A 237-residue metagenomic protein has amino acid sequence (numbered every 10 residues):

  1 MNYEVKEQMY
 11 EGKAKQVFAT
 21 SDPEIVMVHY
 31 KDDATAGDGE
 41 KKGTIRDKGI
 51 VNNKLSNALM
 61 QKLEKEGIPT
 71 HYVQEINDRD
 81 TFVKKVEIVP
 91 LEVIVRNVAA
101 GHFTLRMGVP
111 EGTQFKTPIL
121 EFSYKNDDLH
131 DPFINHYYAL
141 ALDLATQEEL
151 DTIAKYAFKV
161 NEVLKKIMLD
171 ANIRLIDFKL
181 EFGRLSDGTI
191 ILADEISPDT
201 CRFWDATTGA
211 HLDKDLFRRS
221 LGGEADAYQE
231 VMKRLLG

Functional and structural regions predicted by a protein language model:
N2-S123, L235: Active-site loop/lid in soluble adenylation, ligation, and acyl-transfer enzymes
D47, R106-T152: ATP-dependent carboxylate/phosphate-activation module, predominantly the ATP-grasp catalytic core and closely related
D47, V51-L55, E148-Y156, V160 (+2 more regions): Short amphipathic alpha-helical segments
V73-R79, M168-R184: A short glycine-rich, hydrophobically flanked beta-strand micro-motif that places a catalytic Asp/Glu for divalent metal
V95, L175-D194: Conserved metal-phosphate-binding beta-hairpin within the catalytic cores of diverse ATP-dependent phosphoryl-transfer
T113, I196-G237: C-terminal helix-cap and adjacent tail motif
T113-H130, N161-R174, S197-R202: Phosphate-binding core of ATP-grasp and ATP-grasp-like enzymes
L144-I176: A long amphipathic alpha-helix within ATP-dependent nucleotide-binding catalytic cores
